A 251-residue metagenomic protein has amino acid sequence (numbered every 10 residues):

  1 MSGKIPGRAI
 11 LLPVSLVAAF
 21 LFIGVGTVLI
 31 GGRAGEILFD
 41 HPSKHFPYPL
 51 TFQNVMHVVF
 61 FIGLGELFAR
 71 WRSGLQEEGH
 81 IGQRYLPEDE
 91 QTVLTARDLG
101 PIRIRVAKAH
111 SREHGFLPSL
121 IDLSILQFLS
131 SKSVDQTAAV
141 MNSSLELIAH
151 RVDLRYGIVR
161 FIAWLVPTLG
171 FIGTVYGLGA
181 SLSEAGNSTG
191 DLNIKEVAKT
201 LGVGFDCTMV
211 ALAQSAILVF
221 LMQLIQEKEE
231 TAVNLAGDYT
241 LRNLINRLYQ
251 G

Functional and structural regions predicted by a protein language model:
M1-P13, K132-L165, L192-K199, Q226-V233: Membrane-interface, cytosolic juxtamembrane amphipathic helix immediately N-terminal to a transmembrane helix, enriched
S2-L145, Q250-G251: Large intracellular
G35-H45, L182-G202: Membrane-interfacial helix-loop-helix connectors in multipass membrane proteins
P49-V59, R160-V166, G202: Alpha-helical transmembrane segments of integral membrane proteins, emphasizing hydrophobic/aromatic residues
H57, F61-R70, F171-V175, Q214 (+1 more regions): Alpha-helical transmembrane segments
L67-I81, S181-S188, Q223-E230: Perimembrane helix-loop junctions in membrane proteins
A138, G157, T189-G251: Channel- or pocket-lining gating/hinge segments that regulate access to a cavity or pore
I158-E184, F205-L221: Bilayer-spanning, highly hydrophobic alpha-helical transmembrane segments
